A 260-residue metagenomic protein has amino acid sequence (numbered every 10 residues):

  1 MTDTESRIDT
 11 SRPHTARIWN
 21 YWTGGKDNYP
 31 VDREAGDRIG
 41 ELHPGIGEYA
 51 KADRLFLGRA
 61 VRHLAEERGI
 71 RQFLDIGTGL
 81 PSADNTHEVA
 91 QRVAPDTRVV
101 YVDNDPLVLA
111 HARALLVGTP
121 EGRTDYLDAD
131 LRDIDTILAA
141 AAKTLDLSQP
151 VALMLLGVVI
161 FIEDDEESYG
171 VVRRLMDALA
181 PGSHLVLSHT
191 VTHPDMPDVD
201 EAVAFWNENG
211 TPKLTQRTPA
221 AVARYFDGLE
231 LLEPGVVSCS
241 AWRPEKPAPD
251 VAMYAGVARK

Functional and structural regions predicted by a protein language model:
M1-A129, I134-D135, A139-L147: Rossmann-like AdoMet
I134-L138, F161-R174: A short, conserved alpha-helix within the catalytic core of class I
S148, I162-D165, L179-A180: Helix-to-beta-strand junctions that scaffold the AdoMet/dcAdoMet cofactor pocket in Class I SAM-dependent enzymes
V151-L155, V171-V172, A178-T190: Conserved beta-strand signature within the Rossmann-like core of class I S-adenosyl-L-methionine
V159-F161, T190-P194: Short "lid" loop at the C-terminus of a central beta-strand within the Rossmann-like core of SAM-dependent
M196-T211: Short, glycine-/aromatic-enriched active-site segment of Class I SAM-dependent methyltransferases
P212-V236: Short alpha-helix
G235-K260: Core SAM-dependent methyltransferase catalytic element
